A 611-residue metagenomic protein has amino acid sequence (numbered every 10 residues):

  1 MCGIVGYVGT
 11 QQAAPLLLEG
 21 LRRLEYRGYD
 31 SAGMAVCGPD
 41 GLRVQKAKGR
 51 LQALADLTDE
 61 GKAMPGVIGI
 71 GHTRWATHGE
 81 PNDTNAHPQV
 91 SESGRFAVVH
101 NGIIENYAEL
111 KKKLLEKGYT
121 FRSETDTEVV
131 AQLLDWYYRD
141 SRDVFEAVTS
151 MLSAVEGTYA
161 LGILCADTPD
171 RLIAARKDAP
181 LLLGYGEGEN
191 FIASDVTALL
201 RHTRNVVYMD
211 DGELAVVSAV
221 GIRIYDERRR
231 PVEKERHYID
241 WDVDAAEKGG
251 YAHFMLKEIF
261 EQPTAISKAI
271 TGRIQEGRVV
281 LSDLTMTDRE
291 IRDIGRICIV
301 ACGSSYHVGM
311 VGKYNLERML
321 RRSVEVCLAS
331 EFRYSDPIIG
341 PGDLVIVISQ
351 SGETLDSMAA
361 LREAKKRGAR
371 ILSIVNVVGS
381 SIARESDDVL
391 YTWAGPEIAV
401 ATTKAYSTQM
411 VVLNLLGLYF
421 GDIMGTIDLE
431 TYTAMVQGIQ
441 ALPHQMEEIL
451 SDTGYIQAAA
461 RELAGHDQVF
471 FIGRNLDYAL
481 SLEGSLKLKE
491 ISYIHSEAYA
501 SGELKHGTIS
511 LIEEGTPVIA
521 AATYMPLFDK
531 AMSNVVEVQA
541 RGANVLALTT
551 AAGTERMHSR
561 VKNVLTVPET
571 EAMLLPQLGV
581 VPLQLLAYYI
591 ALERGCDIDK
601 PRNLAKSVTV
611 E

Functional and structural regions predicted by a protein language model:
M1-K248, A252-H253, T264-C298, Y334 (+5 more regions): Conserved short alpha-helical segments that host acidic/polar catalytic motifs at enzyme active sites
V67, G71-T84, Q275-R289, G312-I348 (+2 more regions): Glycine-rich oxoanion-binding loops at beta->alpha junctions
P88-V90, L164, I173-A174, V206-V207 (+12 more regions): Replace "in large, NTP-powered and nucleic-acid-processing enzymes" with "in large, NTP-powered factors and other
S153, Q262-I266, I270-C298, D388-P517 (+2 more regions): Active-site phosphate/pyrophosphate-binding segments
V155-E189, A464-E490, M525, M532: Acidic/histidine-rich
L182-Y208, S330-K365, K505-E537, E571-Q584 (+1 more regions): Glycine-rich, anion-gripping cofactor-binding loops and their flanking helix/strand elements in enzyme active sites
R229, N544, T570-E611: Generic C-terminus detector
R292-A441, A521-P526, K530-L565, L586: Glycine-rich phosphate-binding loops that contact phosphosugars or nucleotide phosphates
